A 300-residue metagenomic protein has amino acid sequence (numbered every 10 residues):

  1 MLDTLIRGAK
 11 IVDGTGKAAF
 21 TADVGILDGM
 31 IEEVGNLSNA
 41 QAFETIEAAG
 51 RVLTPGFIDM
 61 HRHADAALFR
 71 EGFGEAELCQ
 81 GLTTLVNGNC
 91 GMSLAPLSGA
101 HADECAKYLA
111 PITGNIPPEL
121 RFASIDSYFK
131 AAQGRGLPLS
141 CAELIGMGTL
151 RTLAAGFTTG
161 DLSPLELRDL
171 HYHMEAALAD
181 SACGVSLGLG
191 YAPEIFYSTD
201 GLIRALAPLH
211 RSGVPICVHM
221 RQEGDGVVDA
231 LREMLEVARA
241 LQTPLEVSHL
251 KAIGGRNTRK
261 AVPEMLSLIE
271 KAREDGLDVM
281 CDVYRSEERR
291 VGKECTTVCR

Functional and structural regions predicted by a protein language model:
M1-Q41: N-terminal metal-binding scaffold of metallo-dependent hydrolase/deaminase domains
L2-I6, N39-G88: Replace "His-x-His-based motif
I58-R62, L85-N87, C141-I145, V185-L187 (+3 more regions): Hydrophobic faces of well-ordered beta-strands that scaffold small-molecule active sites in alpha/beta enzyme cores
M60-L68, A155-R168, L189-Y197: Active-site mouth loops of central-metabolism enzymes
H63, G146-G148, G188-A192, H219-E223 (+2 more regions): Active-site beta-loop-alpha junctions enriched in small/polar residues
R70-C183, L277-V279: Divalent-metal coordination cores built from histidine and acidic residues
A176-E236: Divalent metal-binding pocket/active-site signature
E288-C295: Conserved small/polar residues in nucleotide/adenosyl-binding loops
